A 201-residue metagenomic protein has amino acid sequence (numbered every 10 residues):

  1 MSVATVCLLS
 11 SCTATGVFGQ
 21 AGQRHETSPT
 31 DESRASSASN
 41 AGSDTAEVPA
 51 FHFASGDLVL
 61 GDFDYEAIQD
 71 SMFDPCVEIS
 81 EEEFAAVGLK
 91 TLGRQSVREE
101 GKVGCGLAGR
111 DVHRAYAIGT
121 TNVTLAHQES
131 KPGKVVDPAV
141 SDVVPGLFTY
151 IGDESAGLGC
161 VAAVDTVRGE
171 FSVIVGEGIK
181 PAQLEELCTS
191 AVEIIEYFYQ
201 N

Functional and structural regions predicted by a protein language model:
M1-A4: N-terminal export and membrane-targeting signals
C7-S11: C-terminal motif of bacterial Sec signal peptides marking the signal peptidase cleavage site
T13-G16: Bacterial signal peptide processing site
F18-G19, E82, D111, T166 (+1 more regions): Secreted/processed peptides and extracellular or luminal domains of membrane proteins
Q20-G101: N-terminal "mature-domain start" segment
E82, A86-P145: Short, solvent-exposed recognition patches
D137-N201: A short, solvent-exposed beta-edge/loop patch
